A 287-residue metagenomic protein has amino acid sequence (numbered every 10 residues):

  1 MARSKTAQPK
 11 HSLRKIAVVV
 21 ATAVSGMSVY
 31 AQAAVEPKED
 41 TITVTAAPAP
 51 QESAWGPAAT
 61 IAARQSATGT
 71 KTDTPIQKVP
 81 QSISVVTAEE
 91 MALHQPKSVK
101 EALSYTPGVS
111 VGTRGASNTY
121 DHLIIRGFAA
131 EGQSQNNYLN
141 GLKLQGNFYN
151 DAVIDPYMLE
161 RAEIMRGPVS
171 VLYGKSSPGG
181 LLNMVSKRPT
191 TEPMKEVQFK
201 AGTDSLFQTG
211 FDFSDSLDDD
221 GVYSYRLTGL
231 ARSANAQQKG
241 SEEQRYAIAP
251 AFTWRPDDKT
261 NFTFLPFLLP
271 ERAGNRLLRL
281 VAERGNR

Functional and structural regions predicted by a protein language model:
M1-K38: Cleavable N-terminal targeting peptides that direct proteins into the secretory/outer-membrane pathway or into
R3, E39-P193: Acidic, small-polar-rich N-terminal luminal/periplasmic segments of exported/outer-membrane proteins
V18, T22-V24, A129, T203 (+1 more regions): Short, flexible loop/turn elements at secondary-structure junctions
S25, K38, Y105, D219-G221 (+1 more regions): Short, structurally constrained coil/turn elements that cap an alpha-helix or connect an alpha-helix to the following
P80-Q81, G141-L142, G202-Q208, L268-P270 (+1 more regions): N-terminal short leaders/motifs
L123-G127, Q238-K239, N275-R276: Short secondary-structure transition/capping segments
G146, Y157-E160, V171-I248, W254-T260: Outer-membrane beta-barrel translocator/receptor signature
R232-A236, Y246-R255, K259-R287: Acidic/polar loop-and-plug regions of large Gram-negative outer-membrane beta-barrel proteins
